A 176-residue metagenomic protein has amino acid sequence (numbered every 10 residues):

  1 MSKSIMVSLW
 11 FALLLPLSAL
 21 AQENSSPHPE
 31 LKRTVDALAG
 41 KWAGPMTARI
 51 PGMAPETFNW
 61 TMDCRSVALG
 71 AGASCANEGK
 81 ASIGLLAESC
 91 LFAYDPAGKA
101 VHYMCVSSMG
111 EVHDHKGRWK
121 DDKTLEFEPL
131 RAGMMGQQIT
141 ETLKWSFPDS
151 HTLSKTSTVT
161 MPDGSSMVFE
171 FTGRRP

Functional and structural regions predicted by a protein language model:
M1-S4: Positively charged n-region of N-terminal signal peptides that target proteins for export
S8-S18: Bacterial N-terminal signal peptides
E23-N24, T152-S154, T158-P176: Edge beta-strand at a domain terminus
S26-A43: N-terminal helix-cap/turn-to-beta initiation motif at the start of protein domains
M46-A48, S74-K80, Y103-V106, F127-G133 (+1 more regions): Short beta-strand segments that buttress and anchor functional surface loops
E56-S89: N-terminal glycine/threonine-rich, aromatic-flanked beta-hairpin/loop signature
N59-S66, E88-Y94, D114-W119, T140-F147 (+2 more regions): Hydrophobic/aromatic beta-strand elements that line small-molecule binding cavities or substrate pockets in beta-rich
K80-H113: Helix-adjacent hinge/juxtasegments
